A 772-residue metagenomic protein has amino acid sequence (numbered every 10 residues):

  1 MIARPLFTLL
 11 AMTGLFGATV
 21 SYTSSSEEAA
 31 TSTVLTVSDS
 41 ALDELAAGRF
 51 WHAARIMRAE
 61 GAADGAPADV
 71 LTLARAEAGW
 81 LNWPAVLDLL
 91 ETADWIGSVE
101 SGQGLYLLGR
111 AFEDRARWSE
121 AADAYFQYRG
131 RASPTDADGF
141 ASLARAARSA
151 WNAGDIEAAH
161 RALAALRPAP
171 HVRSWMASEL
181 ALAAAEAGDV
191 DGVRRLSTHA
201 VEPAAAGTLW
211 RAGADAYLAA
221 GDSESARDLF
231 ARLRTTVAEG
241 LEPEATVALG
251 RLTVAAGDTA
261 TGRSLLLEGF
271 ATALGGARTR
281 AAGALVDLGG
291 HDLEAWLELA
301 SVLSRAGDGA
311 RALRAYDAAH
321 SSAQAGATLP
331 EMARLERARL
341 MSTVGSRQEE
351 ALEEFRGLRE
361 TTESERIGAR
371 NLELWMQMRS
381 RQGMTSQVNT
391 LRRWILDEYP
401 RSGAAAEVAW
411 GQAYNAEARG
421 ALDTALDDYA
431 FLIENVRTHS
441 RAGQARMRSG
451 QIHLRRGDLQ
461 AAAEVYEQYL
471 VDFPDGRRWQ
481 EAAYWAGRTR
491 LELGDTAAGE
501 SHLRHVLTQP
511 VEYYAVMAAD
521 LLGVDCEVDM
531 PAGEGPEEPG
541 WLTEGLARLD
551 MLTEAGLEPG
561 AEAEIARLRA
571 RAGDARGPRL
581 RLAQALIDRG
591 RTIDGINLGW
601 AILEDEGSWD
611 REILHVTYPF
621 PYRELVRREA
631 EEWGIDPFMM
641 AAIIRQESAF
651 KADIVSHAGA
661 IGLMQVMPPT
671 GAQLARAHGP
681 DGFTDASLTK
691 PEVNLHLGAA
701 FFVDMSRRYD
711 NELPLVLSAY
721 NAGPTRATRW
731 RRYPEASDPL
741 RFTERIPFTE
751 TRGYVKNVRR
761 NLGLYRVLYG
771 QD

Functional and structural regions predicted by a protein language model:
F16-D88, V99, Q103, A141 (+5 more regions): N-terminal leader/linker segments that initiate helical-solenoid repeat arrays
A47, W80, R115, A153 (+11 more regions): Structural motif corresponding to the intra-repeat A-B loop/turn of tetratricopeptide repeats
F50, W83, W118, I156 (+11 more regions): TPR-repeat structural position
E60-A68, A93-G102, Y125-A141, A165-M176 (+14 more regions): Short solvent-exposed coil/turn linkers within tandem alpha-helical repeat scaffolds
Q387, W410, R419-T424, N435-Q444 (+10 more regions): Catalytic glycan-binding domains that act on GlcNAc-containing polysaccharides
